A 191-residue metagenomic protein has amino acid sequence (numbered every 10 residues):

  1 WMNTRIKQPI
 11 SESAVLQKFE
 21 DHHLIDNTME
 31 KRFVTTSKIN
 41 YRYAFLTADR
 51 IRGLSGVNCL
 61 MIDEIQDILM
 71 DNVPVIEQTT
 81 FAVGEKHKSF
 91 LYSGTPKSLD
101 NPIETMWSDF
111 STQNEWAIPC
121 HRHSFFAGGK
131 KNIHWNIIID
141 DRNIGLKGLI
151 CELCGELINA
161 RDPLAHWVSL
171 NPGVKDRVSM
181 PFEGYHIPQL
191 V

Functional and structural regions predicted by a protein language model:
W1, A48-D49, I68-L69, K97-P102: Flexible loop/turn segments at secondary-structure boundaries
W1-N58: Inter-Walker segment of RecA-like/P-loop motor cores
K7, S11-A14, Q66, F81-G84: Hydrophobic/aromatic-lined pockets within catalytic cores
N40-R42, M61, L91, Y185: Hydrophobic/aromatic beta-strand patches that form the interior of the parallel beta-sheet core in alpha/beta enzyme
A44, E64, T95: Fold-independent oxyanion-binding glycine-rich loops and adjacent beta-strand/coil segments at enzyme active sites
M61-D67: Walker B catalytic acidic pair
D71-V191: Non-catalytic, compositionally simple segments
